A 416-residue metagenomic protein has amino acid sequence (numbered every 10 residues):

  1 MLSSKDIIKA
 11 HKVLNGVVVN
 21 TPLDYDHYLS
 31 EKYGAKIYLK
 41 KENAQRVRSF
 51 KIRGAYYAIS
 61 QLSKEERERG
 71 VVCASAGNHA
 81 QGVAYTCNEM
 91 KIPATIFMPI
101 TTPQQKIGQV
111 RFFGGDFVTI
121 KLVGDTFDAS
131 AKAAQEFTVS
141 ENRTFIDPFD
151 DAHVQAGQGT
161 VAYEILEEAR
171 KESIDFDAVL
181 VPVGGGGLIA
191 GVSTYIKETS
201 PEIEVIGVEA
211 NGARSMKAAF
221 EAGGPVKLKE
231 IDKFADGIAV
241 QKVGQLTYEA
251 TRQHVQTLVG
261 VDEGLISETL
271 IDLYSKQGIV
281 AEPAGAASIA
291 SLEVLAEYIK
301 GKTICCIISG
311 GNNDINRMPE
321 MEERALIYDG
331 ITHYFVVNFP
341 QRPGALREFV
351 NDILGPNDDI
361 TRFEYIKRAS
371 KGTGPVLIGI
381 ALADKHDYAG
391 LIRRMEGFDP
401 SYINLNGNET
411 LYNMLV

Functional and structural regions predicted by a protein language model:
M1-V416: PLP-dependent amino-acid enzyme catalytic core
